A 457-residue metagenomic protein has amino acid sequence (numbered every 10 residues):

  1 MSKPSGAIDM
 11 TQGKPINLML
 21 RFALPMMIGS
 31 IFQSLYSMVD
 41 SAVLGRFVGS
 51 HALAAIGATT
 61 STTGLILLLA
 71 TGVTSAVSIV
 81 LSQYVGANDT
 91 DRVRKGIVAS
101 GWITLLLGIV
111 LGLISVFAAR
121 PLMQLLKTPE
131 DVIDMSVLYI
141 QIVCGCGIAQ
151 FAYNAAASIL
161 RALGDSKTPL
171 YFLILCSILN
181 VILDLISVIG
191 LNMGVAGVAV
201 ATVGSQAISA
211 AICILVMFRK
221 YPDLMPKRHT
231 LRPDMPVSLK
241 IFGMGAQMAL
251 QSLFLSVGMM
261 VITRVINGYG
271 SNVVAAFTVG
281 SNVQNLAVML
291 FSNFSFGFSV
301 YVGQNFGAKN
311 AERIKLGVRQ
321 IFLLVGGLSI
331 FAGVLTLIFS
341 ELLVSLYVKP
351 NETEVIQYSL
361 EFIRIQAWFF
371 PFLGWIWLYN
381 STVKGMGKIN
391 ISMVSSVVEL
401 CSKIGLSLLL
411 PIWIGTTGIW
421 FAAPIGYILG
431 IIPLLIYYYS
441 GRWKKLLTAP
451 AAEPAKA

Functional and structural regions predicted by a protein language model:
M1-A23, L81-I148, G190-A246, V302-F369 (+1 more regions): Short alpha-helical transmembrane segments in multi-pass integral membrane proteins
Q12, I16-L35, V39, T62-L69 (+7 more regions): Residue-level signal for short hydrophobic patches within transmembrane helices of multi-pass membrane transporters
R21-D40, I142, Y153, C176 (+4 more regions): Transmembrane helical elements of multi-pass membrane transporters/channels
M26, S30, A42, I79 (+16 more regions): Transmembrane alpha-helix boundary and packing residues in multipass membrane permease domains and related
L35-A54, M123-E130, I186-M193, L253-N282 (+4 more regions): Helix-terminus/linker motif at the lipid-water interface of multi-pass membrane proteins
L53-L113, Q150-P169, A276-S340, L373-G387 (+1 more regions): Small-residue-rich hydrophobic transmembrane alpha-helices
L65, N180-D184, A210-I214, L286-M289 (+3 more regions): Hydrophobic transmembrane alpha-helices of multi-pass small-molecule transporters
T74, I142-R161, P169-S177, V198-C213 (+4 more regions): Short runs within selected transmembrane alpha-helices of multi-pass transporters and secretion channels
